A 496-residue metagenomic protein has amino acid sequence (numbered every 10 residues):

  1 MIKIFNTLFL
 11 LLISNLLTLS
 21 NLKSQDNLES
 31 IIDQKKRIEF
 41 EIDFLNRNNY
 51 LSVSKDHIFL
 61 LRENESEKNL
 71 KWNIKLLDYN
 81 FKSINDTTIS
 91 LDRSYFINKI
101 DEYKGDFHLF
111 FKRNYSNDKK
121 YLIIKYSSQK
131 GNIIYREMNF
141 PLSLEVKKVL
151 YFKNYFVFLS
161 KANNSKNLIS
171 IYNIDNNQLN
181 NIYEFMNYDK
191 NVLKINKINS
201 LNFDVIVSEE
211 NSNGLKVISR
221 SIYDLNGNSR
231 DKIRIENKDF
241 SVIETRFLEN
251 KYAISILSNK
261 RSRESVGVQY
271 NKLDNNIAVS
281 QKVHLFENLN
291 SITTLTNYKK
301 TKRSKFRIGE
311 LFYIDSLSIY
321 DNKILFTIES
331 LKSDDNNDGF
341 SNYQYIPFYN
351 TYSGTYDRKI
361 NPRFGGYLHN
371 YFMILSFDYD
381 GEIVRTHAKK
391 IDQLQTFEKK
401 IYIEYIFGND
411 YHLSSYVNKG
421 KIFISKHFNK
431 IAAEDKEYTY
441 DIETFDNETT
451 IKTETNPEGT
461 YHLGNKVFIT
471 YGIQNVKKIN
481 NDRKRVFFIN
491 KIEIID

Functional and structural regions predicted by a protein language model:
M1-I31: Bacterial Sec-dependent N-terminal signal peptides
I31-I42, S83-I89, N132-M138, Q178-F185 (+4 more regions): A short beta-strand motif characteristic of beta-propeller blades
E41-L51, D92-D101, N139-Y151, Y188-K197 (+4 more regions): Repeated scaffold domains used in trafficking and secretory/extracellular systems, primarily beta-propellers
F44-K153: Post-signal peptide N-terminal segment of secreted/secretory-pathway proteins
Y50-E67, G105-S116, K153-A162, L201-N211 (+5 more regions): Short beta-strand elements that form the blades of beta-propeller/WD-repeat-like and other beta-sheet-rich scaffold
S66-L70, Y115-K120, A162-K166, N211-K216 (+3 more regions): Short, solvent-exposed loop/turn segments at conserved positions within beta-propeller repeat blades
N73-Y79, Y121-S128, S170-I174, V217-G227 (+4 more regions): Beta-propeller blade signature
I233-I243, V283-I308, H387-E404, A433-N465: Conserved blade-ending motifs and adjacent loop-strand segments that build the rim/top face of beta-propeller domains
